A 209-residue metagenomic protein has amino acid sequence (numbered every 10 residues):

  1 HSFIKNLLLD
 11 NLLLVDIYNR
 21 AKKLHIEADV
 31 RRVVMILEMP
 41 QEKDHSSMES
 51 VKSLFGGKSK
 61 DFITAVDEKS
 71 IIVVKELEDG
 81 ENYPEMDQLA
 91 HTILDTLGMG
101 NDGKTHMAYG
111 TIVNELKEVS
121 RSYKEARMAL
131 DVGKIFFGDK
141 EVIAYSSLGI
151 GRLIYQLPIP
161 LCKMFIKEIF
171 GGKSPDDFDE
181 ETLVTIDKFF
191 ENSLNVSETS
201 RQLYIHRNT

Functional and structural regions predicted by a protein language model:
H1-T209: Cytosolic nucleotide-utilizing catalytic cores of signal-transduction proteins
